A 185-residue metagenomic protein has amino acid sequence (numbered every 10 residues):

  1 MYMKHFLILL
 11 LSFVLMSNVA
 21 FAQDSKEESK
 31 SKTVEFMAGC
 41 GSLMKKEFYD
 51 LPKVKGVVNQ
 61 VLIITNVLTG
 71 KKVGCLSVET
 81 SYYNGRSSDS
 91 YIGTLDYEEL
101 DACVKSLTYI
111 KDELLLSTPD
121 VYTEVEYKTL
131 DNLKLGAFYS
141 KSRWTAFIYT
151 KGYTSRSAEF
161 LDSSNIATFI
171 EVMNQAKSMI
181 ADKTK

Functional and structural regions predicted by a protein language model:
M1-M3: N-terminal secretory signal peptides that target proteins for export/translocation
H5-F6, D24: Intrinsic disorder/low-complexity segments enriched in polar/small residues
F6-M16: Sec-dependent N-terminal signal peptides
A20-K185: Positively charged, low-complexity terminal tracts and the immediately adjacent first secondary-structure elements
